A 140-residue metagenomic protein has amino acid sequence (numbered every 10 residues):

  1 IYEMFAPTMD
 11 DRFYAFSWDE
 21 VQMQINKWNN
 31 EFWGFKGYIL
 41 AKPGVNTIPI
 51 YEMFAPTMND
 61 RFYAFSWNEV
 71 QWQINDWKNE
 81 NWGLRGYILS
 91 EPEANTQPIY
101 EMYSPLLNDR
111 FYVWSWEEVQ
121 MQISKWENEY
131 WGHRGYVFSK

Functional and structural regions predicted by a protein language model:
I1-E31, L40, V45, P49-I50 (+5 more regions): Thr-biased low-complexity repeat/linker tracts and other Thr-enriched repetitive architectures
G34-G37, G83-G86, G132-G135: Periodic glycine anchor positions in long extracellular repeat architectures
Y100: Phosphate/anion-contacting hairpin/loop surfaces
V113, E118, Q122-K140: Extracellular glycan/ECM-engagement signal in secreted proteins
